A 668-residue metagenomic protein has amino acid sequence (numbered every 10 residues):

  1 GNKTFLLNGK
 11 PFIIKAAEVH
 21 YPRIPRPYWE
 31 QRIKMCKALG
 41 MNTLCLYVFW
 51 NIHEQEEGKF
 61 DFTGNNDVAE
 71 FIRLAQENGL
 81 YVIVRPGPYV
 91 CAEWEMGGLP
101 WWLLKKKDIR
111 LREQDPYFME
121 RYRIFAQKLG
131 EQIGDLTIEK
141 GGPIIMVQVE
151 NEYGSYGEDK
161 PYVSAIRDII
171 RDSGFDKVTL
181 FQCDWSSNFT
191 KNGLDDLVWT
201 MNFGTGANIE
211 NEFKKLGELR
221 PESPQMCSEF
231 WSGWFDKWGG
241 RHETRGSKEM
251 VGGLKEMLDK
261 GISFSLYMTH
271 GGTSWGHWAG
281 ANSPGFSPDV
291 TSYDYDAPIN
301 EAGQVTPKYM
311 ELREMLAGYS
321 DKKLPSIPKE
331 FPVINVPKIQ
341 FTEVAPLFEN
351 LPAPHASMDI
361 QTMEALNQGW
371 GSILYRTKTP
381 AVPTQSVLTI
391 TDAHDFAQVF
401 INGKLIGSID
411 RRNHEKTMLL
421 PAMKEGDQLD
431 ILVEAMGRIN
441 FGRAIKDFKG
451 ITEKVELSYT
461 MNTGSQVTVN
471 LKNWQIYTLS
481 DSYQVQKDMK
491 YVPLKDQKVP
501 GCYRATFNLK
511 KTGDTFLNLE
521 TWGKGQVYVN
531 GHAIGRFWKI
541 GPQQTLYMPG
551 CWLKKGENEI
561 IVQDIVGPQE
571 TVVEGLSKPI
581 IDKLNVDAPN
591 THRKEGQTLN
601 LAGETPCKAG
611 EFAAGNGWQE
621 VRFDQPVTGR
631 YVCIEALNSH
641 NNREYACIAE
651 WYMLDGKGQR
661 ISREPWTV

Functional and structural regions predicted by a protein language model:
N2-Y28, K34-A38, K59, G64-F71 (+4 more regions): Extended substrate-binding grooves/exosites of carbohydrate-active enzymes
I13-K15, G40-N42, Q76-V82, I138-I145 (+4 more regions): Short, well-ordered coil/turn segments that N-cap beta-strands
Y28-F49, D67-E70, L74, N78-I83: Catalytic domains of carbohydrate-active enzymes, especially glycoside hydrolases
Y122-I133, T137-Q148, G154, D159-V163 (+12 more regions): Carbohydrate-binding surfaces of carbohydrate-active enzymes
G141-E218: Gly/Pro-rich turn-and-neighbor structural signature
T377, H414-M418, Y503-A505, P542-L546 (+1 more regions): Short strand-edge motifs at loop-to-beta-strand transitions and within beta-strands of extracellular beta-rich domains
Q385-F400, F507-N530, F537-W538, I560-Q563: Aromatic-lined ligand-binding clefts that engage carbohydrates, nucleic acids, or primary amines
I534, E595-G603, E611-V668: Aromatic, loop-rich ligand-recognition surfaces of beta-strand-rich domains
